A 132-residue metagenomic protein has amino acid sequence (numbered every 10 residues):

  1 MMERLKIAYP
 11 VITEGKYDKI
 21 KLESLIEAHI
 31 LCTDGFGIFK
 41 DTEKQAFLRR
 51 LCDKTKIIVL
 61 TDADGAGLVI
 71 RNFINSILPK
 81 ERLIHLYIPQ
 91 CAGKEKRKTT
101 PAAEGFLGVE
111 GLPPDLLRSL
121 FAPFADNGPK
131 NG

Functional and structural regions predicted by a protein language model:
M1-T13: A short, flexible N-terminal coil/short beta segment enriched in small residues
L5, S24, I38-G132: TOPRIM fold recognition
Y9, H29, K56-I57: The start of beta-strands in P-loop NTPase/AAA+ ATPase cores
I12, L31, I84-Y87: Hydrophobic/aromatic beta-strand patches that form the interior of the parallel beta-sheet core in alpha/beta enzyme
T13-E14, T61: Short beta-strand scaffold positions
K16-K21, K44: Short, glycine/polar-rich helix-capping loops at beta-to-alpha or helix-loop-helix junctions that flank or form
A28-K40: A short beta-strand-loop structural module common to alpha/beta enzyme folds
